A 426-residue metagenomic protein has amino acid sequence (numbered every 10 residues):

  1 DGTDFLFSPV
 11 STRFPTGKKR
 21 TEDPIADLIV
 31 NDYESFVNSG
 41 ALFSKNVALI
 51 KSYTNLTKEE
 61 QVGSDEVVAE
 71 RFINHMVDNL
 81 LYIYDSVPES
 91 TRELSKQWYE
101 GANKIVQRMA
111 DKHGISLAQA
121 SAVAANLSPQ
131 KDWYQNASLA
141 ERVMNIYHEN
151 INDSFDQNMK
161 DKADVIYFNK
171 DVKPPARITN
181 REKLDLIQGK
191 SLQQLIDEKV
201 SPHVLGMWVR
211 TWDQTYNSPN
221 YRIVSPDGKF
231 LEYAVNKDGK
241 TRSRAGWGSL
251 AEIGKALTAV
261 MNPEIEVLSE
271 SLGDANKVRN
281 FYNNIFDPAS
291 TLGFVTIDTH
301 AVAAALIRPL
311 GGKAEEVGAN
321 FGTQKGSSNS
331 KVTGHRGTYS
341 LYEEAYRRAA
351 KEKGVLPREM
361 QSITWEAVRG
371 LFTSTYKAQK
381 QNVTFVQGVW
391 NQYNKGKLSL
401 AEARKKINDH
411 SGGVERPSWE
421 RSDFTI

Functional and structural regions predicted by a protein language model:
F5-I426: HhH-family (HhH-GPD) DNA N-glycosylase catalytic core used in base-excision repair
